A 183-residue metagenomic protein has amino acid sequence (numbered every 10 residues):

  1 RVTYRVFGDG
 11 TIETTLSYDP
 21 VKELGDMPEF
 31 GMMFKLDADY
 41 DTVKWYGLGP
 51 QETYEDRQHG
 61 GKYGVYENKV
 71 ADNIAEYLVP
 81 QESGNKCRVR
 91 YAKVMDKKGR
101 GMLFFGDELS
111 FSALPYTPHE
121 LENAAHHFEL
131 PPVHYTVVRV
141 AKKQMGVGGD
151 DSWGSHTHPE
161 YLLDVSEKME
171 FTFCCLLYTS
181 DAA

Functional and structural regions predicted by a protein language model:
R1-S180: Beta-strand/loop-rich accessory regions of lumenal/periplasmic or secreted enzymes, predominantly carbohydrate-active
A183: Calcium-binding loop positions in Ca2+-binding modules
